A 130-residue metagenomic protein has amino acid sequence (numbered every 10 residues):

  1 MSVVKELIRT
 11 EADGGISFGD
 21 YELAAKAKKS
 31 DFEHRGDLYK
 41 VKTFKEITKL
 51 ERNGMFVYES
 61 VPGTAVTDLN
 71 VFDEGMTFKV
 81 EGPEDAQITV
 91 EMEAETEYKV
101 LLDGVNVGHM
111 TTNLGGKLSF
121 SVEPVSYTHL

Functional and structural regions predicted by a protein language model:
S2-S60: Catalytic cores of secreted or luminal carbohydrate-active enzymes
E51-G82: Surface beta-strand/loop "capping" patches
E81-T96: Surface-exposed beta-strand/loop patches in extracellular or lumenal glycoproteins
Y98-V100: Short beta-strand segments enriched for Tyr within beta-sheet-rich domains, predominantly fibronectin type III
L102-G104: Short strand-turn-strand beta-turns centered on an Asx-Gly dipeptide
H109-T112: Short beta-strand segments within Ig-like beta-sandwich modules, predominantly Fibronectin type-III
G116-F120: Short strand-edge motifs at loop-to-beta-strand transitions and within beta-strands of extracellular beta-rich domains
T128-H129: Conserved small/polar residues in nucleotide/adenosyl-binding loops
